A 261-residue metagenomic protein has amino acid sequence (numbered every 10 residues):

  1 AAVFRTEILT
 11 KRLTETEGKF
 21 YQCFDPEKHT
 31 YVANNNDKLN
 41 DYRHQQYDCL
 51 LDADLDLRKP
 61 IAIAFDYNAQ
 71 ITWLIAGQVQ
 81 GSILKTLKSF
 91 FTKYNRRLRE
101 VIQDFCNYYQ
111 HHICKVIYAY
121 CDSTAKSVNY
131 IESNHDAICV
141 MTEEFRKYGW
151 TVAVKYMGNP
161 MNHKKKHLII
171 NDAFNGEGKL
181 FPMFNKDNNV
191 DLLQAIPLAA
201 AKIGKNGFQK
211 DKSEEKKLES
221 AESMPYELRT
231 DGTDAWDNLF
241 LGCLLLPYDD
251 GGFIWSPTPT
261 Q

Functional and structural regions predicted by a protein language model:
A1-I63: ATPase catalytic-site recognition across NTP-hydrolyzing enzymes
I8, D66, L74, A119 (+2 more regions): A residue-level signal for conserved active-site and pocket-lining positions in enzyme catalytic cores
L9, L13, G81, R146 (+2 more regions): Hydrophobic/aromatic-lined pockets within catalytic cores
R12, Y67-A69, F91, S123: Short, flexible loop/turn elements at secondary-structure junctions
D56-V79: Gly/Thr-rich phosphate-binding beta-strand-loop-beta motif of the actin/hexokinase/Hsp70
I83-A221, L246, I254, P259-Q261: Mg2+-dependent endonuclease catalytic cores in nucleic-acid-processing enzymes, primarily RNase H-like
E222-G252: Acidic, Mg2+-coordinating catalytic module of metal-dependent nucleases/exonucleases that use a two-metal-ion mechanism
